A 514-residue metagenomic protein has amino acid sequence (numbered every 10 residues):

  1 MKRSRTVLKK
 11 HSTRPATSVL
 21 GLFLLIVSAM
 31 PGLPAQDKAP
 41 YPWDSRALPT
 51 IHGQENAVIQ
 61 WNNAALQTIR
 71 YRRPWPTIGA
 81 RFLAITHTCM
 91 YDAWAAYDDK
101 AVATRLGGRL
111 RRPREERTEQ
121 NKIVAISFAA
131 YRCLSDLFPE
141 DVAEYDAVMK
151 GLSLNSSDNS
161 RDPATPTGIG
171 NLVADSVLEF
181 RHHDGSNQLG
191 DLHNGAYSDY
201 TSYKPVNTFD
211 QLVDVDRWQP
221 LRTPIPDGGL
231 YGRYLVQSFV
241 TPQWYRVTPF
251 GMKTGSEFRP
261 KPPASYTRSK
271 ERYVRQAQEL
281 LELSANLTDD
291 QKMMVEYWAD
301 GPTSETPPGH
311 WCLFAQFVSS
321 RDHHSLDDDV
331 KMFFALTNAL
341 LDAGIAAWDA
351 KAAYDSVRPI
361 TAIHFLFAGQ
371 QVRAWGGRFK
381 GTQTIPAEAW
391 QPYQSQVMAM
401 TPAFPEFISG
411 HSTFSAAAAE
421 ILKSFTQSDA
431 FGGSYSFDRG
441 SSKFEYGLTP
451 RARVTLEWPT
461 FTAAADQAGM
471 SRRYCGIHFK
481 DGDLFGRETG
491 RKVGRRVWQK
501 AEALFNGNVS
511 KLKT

Functional and structural regions predicted by a protein language model:
M1-R14: N-terminal secretory signal peptides that target proteins for export/translocation
P15-S18, S415: Alpha-helical and His/Cys-centered functional microenvironments
S18-A29: Bacterial N-terminal signal peptides
M30-Q36: Signal peptide processing junction and immediate N-terminal pro/mature segment of secreted/exported proteins
Q36-T514: Acidic/polar surface patches and capping/hinge elements
